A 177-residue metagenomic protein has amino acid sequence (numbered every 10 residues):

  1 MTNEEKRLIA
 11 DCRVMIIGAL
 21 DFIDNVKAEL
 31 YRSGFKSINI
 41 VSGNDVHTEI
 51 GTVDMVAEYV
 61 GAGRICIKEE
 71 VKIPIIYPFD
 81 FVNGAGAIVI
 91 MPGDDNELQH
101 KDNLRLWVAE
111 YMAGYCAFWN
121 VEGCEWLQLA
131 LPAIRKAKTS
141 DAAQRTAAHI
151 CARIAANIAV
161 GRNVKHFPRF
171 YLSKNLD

Functional and structural regions predicted by a protein language model:
M1-M15, R32-S33, D45, R169-F170: N-terminal charged helix/coil linker that caps or initiates catalytic domains
A19, S42-G43, D80: Cofactor-binding loop segments of dinucleotide-utilizing enzymes, especially the Rossmann-like FAD- and NAD(P)+-binding
F22: Hydrophobic/small residue at the entry helix of a nucleotide-binding pocket
N25-S33: Rossmann-fold NAD(P)-dependent oxidoreductase module
K36-H47: NAD(P)-binding Rossmann-fold cofactor-contacting core
I50-T146, S173-L176: E1/E1-like adenylate-forming module used to activate ubiquitin-like modifiers and sulfur-carrier proteins
H149-K165: Oxidoreductase and adenylate-handling cofactor-binding alpha/beta cores
G161-D177: A short, charged, Gly/Pro-tolerant segment at domain boundaries
